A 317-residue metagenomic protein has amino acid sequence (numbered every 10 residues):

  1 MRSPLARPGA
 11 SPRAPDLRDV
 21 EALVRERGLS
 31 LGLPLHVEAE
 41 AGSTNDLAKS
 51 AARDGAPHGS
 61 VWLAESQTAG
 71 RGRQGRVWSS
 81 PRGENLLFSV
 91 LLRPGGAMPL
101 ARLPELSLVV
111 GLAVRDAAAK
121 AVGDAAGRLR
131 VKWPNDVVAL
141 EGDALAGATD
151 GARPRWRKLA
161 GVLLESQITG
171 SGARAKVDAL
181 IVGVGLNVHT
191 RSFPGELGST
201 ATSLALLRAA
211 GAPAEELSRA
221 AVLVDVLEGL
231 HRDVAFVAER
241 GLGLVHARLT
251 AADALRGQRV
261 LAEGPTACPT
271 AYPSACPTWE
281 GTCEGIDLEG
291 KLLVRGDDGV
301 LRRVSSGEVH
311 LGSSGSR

Functional and structural regions predicted by a protein language model:
M1-G123, G142-G161, T270-A271, S314-R317: N-terminal lobe of the biotin/lipoate ligase/transferase fold
T44, F88, V114, D136 (+3 more regions): Residue-level signal for inorganic ion chemistry
E141, L163-G170: Short, low-complexity Ser/Thr-rich regulatory SLiMs
Q167-I168, R191, I286-L292: Short, conserved beta-turn/loop elements at beta-strand boundaries and strand-helix junctions
S171-R208: Short, acidic (Asp/Glu-rich) active-site segment that either coordinates a divalent metal cofactor
A209-W279, G315-R317: Conserved, helical-rich catalytic subdomain that frames metal- and/or nucleotide-binding sites in enzyme alpha/beta
W279-I286: Short beta-strand-centered aromatic/proline hotspots
E289-K291, D297-R317: Structured surface patches comprising rigid loops and adjacent beta-strands/short helices at the edges of well-ordered
